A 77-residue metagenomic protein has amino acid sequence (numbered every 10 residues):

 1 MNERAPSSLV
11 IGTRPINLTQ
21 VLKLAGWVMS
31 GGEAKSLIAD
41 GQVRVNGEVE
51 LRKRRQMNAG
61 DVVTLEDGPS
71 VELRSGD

Functional and structural regions predicted by a protein language model:
N2-R14: A detector for short, charged/polar N-terminal pre-domain segments
S7, A59-D77: A positively charged, amphipathic N-terminal helix/segment that binds anionic biomolecules
G12-T64: Amphipathic, hydrophobic secondary-structure cores in small proteins
